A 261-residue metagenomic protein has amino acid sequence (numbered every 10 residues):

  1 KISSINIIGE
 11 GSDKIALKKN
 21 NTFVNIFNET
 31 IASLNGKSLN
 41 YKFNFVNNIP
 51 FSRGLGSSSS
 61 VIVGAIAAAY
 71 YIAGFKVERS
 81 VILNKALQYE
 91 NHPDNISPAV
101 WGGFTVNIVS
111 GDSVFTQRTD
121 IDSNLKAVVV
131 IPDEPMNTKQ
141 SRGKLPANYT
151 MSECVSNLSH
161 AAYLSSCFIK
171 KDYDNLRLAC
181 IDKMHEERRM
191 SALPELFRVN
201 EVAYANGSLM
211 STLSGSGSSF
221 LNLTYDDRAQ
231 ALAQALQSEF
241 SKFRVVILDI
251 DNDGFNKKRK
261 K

Functional and structural regions predicted by a protein language model:
K1-R53, Y71, F75, V246-D253 (+1 more regions): ATP-binding N-lobe of GHMP and related small-molecule kinases
G9-L17, N47-G56, A86-P93, A147-S152: A short glycine/serine-rich beta->alpha loop
A32-K42, A69-K85, D112-F115, R228-L236: Phosphate-handling active-site elements
L55-R79, V100-G102: DPxDG-like acidic metal-binding loop motif
V77-L125, S211, L221: Alpha/beta catalytic cores of group-transfer enzymes, especially the acyltransferase/condensing modules of polyketide
T105-Q117, P132-C167, L176: Anionic-ligand binding region
F168-K261: Glycine-rich, charge-dense phosphate/pyrophosphate-binding loop(s) and the adjacent flexible "lid"/catalytic subdomain
